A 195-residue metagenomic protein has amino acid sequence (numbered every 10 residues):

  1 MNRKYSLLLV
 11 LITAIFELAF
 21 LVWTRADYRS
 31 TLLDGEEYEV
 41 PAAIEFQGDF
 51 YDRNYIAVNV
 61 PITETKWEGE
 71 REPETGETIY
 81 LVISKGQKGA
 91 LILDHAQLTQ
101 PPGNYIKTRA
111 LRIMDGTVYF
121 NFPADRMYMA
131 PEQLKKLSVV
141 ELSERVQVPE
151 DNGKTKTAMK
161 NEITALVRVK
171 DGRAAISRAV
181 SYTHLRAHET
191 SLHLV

Functional and structural regions predicted by a protein language model:
L7-W23: Hydrophobic membrane-insertion alpha-helices, especially the h-region of bacterial N-terminal signal peptides
Y28-A42: Alpha-helical transmembrane signal-anchor/signal-peptide segments
P41-E68: Short extracytoplasmic
V60, I79-I83, N161-D171: Flexible glycine-rich surface loops and low-complexity tracts that mediate binding to linear polymers
E64-P73, L91-I92: Short, Lys/Arg- and Gly-enriched loop/turn segments at beta-strand edges
E77-K136: Structured, soluble extracytoplasmic/luminal domains of envelope-associated proteins
T183-T190: Conserved small/polar residues in nucleotide/adenosyl-binding loops
